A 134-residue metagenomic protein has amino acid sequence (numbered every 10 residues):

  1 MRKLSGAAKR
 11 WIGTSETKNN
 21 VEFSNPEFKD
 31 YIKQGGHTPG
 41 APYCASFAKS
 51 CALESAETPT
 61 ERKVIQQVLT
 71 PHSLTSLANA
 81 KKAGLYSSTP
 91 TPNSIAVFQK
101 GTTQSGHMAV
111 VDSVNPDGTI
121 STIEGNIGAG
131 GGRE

Functional and structural regions predicted by a protein language model:
M1-T58: N-terminal capping segments
T58-G132: ...with weaker cross-activation on analogous glycine-rich loops/strands in unrelated enzymes
